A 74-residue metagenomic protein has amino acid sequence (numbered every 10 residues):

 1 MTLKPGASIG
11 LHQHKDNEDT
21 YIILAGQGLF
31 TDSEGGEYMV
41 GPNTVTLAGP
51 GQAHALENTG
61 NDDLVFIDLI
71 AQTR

Functional and structural regions predicted by a protein language model:
M1-H14, P50: Conserved short histidine dyad/triad with adjacent acidic residue
S8-I9, G26-T31, V45: Short beta-strand segments in beta-sandwich/barrel cores
D16, G35, N61-D62: Short strand-connecting beta-turns/loops that link adjacent beta-strands
D16-E18, I22-G28: Glycine- and acidic-residue-biased ligand/ion/polar-headgroup-sensing regions
T20, L47, N61-R74: A short hydrophobic beta-strand segment most commonly corresponding to one strand of the jelly-roll/cupin
Q27-L29, A53, D63: Structural motif
E34-P50: Short acidic-glycine-tyrosine-enriched beta hairpin
L56-T59: Asparagine-centered strand-capping/turn motif at beta-strand->loop junctions
